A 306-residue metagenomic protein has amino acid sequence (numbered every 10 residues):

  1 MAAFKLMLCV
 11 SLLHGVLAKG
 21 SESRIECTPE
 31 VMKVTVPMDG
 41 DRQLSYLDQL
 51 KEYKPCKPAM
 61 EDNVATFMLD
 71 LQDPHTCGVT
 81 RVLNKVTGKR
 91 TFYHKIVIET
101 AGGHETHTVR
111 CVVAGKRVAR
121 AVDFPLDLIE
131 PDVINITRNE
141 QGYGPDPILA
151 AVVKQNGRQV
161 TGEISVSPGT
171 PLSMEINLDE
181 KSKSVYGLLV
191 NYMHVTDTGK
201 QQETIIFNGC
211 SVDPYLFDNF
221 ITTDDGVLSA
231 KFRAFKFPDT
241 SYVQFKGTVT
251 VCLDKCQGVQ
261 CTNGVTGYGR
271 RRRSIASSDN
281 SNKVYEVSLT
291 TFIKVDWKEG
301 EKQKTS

Functional and structural regions predicted by a protein language model:
A2-S306: Long, disordered, Ser/Thr/Pro-rich
